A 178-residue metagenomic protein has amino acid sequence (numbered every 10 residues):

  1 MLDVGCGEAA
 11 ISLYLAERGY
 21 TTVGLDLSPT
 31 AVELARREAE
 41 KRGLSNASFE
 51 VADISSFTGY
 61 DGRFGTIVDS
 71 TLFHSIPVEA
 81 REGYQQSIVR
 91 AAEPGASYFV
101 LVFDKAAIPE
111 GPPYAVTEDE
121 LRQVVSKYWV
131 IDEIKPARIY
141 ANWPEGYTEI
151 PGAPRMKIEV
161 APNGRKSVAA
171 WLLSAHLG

Functional and structural regions predicted by a protein language model:
L2-V4, E8-G62, I76-S87, A91 (+1 more regions): Class I (Rossmann-like) S-adenosyl-L-methionine-dependent methyltransferase catalytic domain, capturing the SAM-binding
G65: Conserved acidic residues
V68: A conserved beta-strand element that flanks and buttresses the S-adenosyl-L-methionine
T71-S75: Short catalytic micro-motifs in class I SAM-dependent methyltransferases
